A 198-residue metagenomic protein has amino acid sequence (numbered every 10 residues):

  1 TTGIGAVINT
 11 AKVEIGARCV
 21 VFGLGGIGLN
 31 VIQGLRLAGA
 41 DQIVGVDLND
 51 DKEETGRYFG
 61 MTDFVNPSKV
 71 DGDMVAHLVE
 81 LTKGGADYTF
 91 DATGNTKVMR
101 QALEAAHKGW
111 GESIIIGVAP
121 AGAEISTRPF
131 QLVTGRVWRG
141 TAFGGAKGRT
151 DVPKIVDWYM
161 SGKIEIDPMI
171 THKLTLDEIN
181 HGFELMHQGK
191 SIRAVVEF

Functional and structural regions predicted by a protein language model:
T1-D41: Short internal alpha-helix immediately C-terminal to a glycine-rich phosphate-binding loop in Rossmann-like
G16, G109-W110, G135, G189: Beta-strand-connecting loops/turns
V21-L24, R36-E104, G122: Adenosine-nucleotide cofactor-binding segment
H77, G84, R100-E104, K108 (+1 more regions): C-terminal hydrophobic helical "lid"/dimerization subdomain of Rossmann-like NAD(P)H-dependent oxidoreductases
T93, I116-P120, A142-G145, M169-I170: Short strand-turn motif at the edge of the Rossmann-like AdoMet-binding core
E104-G122, W138-T141: ADP-ribose/adenylate-binding Rossmann-like module
G117-G135, V152-I155: Rossmann-fold NAD(P)-binding glycine/threonine-rich loop
